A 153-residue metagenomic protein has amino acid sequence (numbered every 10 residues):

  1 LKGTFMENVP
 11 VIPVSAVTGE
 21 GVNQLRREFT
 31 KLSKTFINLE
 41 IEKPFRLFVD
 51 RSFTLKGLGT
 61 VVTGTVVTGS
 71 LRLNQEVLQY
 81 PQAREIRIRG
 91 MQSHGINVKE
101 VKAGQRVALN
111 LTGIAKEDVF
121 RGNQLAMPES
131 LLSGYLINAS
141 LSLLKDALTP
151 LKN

Functional and structural regions predicted by a protein language model:
L1-L148: Conserved catalytic-core segments of large NTP-driven translation/proteostasis enzymes
N153: Glycine-rich active-site loop/lid that clamps phosphate-bearing ligands
